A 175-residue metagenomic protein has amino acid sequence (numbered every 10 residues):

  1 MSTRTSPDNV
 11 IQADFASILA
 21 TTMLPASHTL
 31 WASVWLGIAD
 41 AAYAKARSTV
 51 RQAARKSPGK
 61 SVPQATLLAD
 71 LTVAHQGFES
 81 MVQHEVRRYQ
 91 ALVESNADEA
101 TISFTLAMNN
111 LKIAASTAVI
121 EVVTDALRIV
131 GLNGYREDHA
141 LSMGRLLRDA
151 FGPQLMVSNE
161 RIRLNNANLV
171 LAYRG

Functional and structural regions predicted by a protein language model:
M1-Q76: Glycine-rich beta->alpha junctions and the first turn(s) of the following alpha-helix
S27, V34, K56-T66, V73 (+3 more regions): A structural signal for alpha-helical segments
L36, D40-A44, E79, Q83 (+2 more regions): Predominant activation on well-ordered alpha-helical scaffold segments within soluble catalytic domains
G37, A69-Q76, N109, I113-I120 (+1 more regions): Generic structural signal for well-ordered, non-transmembrane alpha-helical segments in soluble/cytosolic regions
A46, V50, V82-Q90, N168: Extended amphipathic alpha-helical scaffold segments
G77-A114, L127-V130, G134-E137: C-terminal helix-coil-helix/basic helical segment that borders enzyme active sites and/or dimer interfaces and provides
F78, A118-D125, P153-E160: Amphipathic alpha-helical coiled-coil segments
L132-G175: Glycine-rich phosphate/cofactor-binding loops in nucleotide/flavin-utilizing enzymes
